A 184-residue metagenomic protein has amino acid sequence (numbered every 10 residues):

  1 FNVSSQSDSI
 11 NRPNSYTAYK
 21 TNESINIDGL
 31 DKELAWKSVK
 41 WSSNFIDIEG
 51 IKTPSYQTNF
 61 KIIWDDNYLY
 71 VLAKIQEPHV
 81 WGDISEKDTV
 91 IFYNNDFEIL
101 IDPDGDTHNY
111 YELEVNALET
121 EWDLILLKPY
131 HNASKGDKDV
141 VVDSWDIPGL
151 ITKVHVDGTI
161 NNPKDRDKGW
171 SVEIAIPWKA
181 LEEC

Functional and structural regions predicted by a protein language model:
V3-C184: Structural preference for beta-rich elements and adjacent junctions enriched in aromatics
